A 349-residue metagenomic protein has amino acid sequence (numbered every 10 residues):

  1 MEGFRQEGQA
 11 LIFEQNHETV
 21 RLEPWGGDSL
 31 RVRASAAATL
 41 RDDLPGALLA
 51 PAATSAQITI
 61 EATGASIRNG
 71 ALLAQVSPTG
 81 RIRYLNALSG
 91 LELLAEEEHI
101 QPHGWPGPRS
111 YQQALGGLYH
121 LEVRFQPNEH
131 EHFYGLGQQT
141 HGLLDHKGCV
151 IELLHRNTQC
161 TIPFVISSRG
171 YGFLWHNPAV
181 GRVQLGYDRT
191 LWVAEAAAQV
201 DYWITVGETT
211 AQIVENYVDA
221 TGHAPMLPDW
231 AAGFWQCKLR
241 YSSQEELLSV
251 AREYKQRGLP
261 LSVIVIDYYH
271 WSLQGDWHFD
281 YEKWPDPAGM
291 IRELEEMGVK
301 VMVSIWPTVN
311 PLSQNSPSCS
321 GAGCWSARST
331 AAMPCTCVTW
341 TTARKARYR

Functional and structural regions predicted by a protein language model:
M1-A231, C237-L239, S243-R252, V263-Y269 (+4 more regions): N-terminal accessory segment at the very beginning of proteins
A53-T54, E282-W284, T330, T342: Short capping/connector residues at structural and topological boundaries
Q184, S242-S243, Q274-G275, L312-N315: Short, solvent-exposed polar/charged micro-motifs at secondary-structure junctions
V250-R257, G275-E296, Q314-N315, M333: Catalytic cores of extracellular degradative/oxidative enzymes
L259-L261: A structural motif
W271-H278, A346-R349: Short, basic, glycine/proline-bearing loop/turn elements
P307-R349: Active-site-adjacent "subsite" loops/lids of carbohydrate-active enzymes
